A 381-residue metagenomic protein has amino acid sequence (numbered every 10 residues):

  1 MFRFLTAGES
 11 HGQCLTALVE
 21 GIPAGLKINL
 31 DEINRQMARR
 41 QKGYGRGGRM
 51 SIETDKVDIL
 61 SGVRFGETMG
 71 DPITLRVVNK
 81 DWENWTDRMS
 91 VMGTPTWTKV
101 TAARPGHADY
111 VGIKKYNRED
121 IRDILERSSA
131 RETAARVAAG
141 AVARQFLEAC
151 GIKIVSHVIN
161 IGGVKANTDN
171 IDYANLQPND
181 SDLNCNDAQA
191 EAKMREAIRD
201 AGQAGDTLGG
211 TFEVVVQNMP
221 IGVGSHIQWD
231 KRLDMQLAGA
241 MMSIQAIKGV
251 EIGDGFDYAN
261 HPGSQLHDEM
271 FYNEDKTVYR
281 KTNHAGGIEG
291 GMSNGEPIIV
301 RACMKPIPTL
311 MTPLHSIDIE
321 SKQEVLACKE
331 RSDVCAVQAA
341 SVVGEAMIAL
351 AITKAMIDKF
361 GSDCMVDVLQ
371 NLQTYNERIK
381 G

Functional and structural regions predicted by a protein language model:
M1-G381: Generic N-terminal targeting/processing segments that precede catalytic cores or assembly contacts
